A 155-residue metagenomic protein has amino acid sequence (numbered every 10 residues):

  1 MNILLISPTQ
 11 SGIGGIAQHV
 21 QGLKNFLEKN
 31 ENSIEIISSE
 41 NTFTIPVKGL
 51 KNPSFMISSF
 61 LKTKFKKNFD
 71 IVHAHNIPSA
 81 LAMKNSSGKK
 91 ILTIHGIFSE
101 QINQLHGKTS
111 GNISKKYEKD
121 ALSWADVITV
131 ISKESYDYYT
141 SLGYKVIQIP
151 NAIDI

Functional and structural regions predicted by a protein language model:
M1-E40, K67, V127: N-terminal subdomain of nucleotide-sugar transferases
L5, K62-S79, I91: Short N-terminal targeting/anchoring amphipathic segment
P8, H75, I94-I97, P150-N151: Histidine-centered beta-alpha loop that forms part of the nucleotide-sugar donor binding/catalytic region in diverse
I37-K64, N103-S110: A short, charged, and often flexible helix/loop element on the N-terminal side of the glycosyltransferase catalytic
D70-H73, S86-N103, T129: Active-site proximal beta-strand in glycosyltransferases
T109-I128: Membrane-proximal helix-turn-helix segments that form the acceptor-binding/catalytic region of lipid-linked
I131-E134, A152: Carbohydrate-associated surface elements
T140-S141, A152-I155: Acidic anion/phosphate-binding donor-loop and adjacent secondary structure in glycosyltransferase catalytic cores
